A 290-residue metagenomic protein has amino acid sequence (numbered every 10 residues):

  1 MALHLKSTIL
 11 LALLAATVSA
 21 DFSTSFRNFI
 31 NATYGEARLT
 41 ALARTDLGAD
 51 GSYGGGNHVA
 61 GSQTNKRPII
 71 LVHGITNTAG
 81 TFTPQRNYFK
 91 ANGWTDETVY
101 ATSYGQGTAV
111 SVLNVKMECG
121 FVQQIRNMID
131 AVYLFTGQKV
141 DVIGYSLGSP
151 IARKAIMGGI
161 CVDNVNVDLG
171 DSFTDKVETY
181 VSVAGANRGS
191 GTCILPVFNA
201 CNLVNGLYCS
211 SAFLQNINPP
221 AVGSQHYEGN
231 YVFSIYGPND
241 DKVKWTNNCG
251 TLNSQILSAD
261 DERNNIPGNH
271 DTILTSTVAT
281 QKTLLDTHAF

Functional and structural regions predicted by a protein language model:
A2-L3, F173: Hydrophobic alpha-helical transmembrane segments in multi-pass membrane proteins
H4-A20: Cleavable N-terminal signal peptides of Sec/SRP-targeted secreted and luminal proteins
S19-F290: Lipid deacylating catalytic domains
